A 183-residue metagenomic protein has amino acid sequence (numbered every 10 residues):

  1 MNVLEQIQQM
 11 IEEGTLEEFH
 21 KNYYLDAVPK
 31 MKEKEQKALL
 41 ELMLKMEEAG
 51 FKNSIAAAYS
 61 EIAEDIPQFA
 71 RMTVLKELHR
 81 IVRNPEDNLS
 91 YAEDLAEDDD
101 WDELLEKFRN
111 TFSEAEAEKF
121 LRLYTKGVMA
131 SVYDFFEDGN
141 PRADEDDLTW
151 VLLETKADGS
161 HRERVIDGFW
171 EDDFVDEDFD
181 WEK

Functional and structural regions predicted by a protein language model:
M1-G14, E103-E106, Y133-K183: Acidic, proline/glycine-rich low-complexity IDRs
N2-F112: N-terminal low-complexity, intrinsically disordered segments
R80-Y91, K119-L123, I166-K183: Generic hydrophobic segment detector
E106-K126: Mature extracytoplasmic domains of secretory-pathway proteins
F120-D138: Conserved, folded interaction/cargo-binding domains in eukaryotic regulatory proteins
